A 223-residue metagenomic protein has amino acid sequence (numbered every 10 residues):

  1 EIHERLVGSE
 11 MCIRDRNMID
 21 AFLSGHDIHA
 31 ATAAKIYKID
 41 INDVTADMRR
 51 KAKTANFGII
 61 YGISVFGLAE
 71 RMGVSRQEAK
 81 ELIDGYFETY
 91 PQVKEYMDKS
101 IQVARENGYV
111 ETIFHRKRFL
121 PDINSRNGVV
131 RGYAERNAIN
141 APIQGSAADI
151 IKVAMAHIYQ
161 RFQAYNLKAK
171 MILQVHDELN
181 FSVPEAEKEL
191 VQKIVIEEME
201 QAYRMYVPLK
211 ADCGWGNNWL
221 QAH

Functional and structural regions predicted by a protein language model:
E1-G8, I13: Single conserved hydrophobic/aromatic residue that forms the stacking wall/gate of nucleotide- or nucleobase-binding
C12-D15, K188-L190: Short secondary-structure boundary/capping segments
D15-F22, D40-V44: Short, polar/flexible loop-turn hinges at active-site or ligand-entry regions and domain interfaces
D20-I28, K35: A short, basic-hydrophobic beta/loop patch
G25, H29, A147, V191: Hydrophobic (often cysteine-bearing) scaffold residues that line and stabilize catalytic clefts of nucleotide/cofactor
A34-L167, L173, P184-E185, G214-H223: Conserved catalytic core of nucleic-acid polymerases
R161-D212: C-terminal structured "cap/appendage" subdomains that terminate the fold
